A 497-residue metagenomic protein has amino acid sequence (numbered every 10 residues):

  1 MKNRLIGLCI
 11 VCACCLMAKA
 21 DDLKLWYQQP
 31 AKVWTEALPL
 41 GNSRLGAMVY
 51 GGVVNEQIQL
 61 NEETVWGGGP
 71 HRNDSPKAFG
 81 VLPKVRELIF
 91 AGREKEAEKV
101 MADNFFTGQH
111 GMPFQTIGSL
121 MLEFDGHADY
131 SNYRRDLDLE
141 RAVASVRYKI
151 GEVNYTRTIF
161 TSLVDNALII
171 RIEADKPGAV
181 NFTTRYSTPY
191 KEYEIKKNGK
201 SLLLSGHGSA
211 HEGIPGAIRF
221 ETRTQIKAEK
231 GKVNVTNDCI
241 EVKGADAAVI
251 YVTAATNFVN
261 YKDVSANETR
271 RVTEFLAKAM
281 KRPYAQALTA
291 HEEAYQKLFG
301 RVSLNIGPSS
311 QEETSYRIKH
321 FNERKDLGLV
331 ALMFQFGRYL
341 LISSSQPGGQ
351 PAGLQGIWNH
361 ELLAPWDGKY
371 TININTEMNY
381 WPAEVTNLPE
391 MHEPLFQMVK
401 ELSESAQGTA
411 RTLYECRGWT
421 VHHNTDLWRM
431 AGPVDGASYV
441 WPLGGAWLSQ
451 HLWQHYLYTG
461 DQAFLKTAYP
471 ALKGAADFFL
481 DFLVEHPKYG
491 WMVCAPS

Functional and structural regions predicted by a protein language model:
M1-D21: Bacterial Sec-dependent N-terminal signal peptides
C9-C15, C239, C416, C494: Generic recognition of cysteine residues
D21-A437, P442-L443, L452-Y456, D461-F464 (+2 more regions): Aromatic-residue-lined binding/catalytic grooves and analogous aromatic/hydrophobic interfacial grooves in multimeric
A468-Y469: Hydrophobic, well-ordered secondary-structure scaffolds
F479: Periplasmic binding protein-like
F482-S497: Aromatic-lined, polymer-binding surfaces characteristic of secreted/periplasmic polysaccharide-degrading enzymes
